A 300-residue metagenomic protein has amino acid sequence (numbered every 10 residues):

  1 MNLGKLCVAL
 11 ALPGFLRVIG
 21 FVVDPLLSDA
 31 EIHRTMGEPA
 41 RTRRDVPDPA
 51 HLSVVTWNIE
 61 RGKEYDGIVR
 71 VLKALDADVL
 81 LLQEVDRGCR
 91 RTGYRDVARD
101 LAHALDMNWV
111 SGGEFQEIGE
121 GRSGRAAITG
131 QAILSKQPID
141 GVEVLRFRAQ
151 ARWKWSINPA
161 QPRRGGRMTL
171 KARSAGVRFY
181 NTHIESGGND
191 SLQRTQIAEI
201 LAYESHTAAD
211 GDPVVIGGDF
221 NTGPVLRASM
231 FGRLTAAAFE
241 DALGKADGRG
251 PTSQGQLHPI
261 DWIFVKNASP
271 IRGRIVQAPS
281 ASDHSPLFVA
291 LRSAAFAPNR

Functional and structural regions predicted by a protein language model:
M1-P47, Y65, A228: N-terminal membrane-anchoring alpha-helices
L26-R41, V46, V85-G176, I275-A278: Structured beta-strand-rich core segments of catalytic domains in phosphoester-bond hydrolases
L52-I59, I68-Y94, L134, M168 (+5 more regions): Active-site beta-strand/loop signature of hydrolases that rely on acidic residues for catalysis
W57-E60, Q83-V85, G112-Q116, Q137 (+5 more regions): Active-site-proximal beta-strand/loop segments in catalytic clefts of secreted hydrolases
E64, I68, V97, L101 (+6 more regions): Stable alpha-helical elements in mature extracytoplasmic
K73-A77, A102-D106, V110, I139 (+3 more regions): Sec-exported extracytoplasmic/periplasmic mature domains
C89-G93, N108-S135, W155-N158, D210-V214 (+1 more regions): Active site of divalent-metal-dependent phosphoester/diester hydrolases
K136-I139, K171-S174, K266-S269, R292-F296: Short loop segments at secondary-structure junctions
